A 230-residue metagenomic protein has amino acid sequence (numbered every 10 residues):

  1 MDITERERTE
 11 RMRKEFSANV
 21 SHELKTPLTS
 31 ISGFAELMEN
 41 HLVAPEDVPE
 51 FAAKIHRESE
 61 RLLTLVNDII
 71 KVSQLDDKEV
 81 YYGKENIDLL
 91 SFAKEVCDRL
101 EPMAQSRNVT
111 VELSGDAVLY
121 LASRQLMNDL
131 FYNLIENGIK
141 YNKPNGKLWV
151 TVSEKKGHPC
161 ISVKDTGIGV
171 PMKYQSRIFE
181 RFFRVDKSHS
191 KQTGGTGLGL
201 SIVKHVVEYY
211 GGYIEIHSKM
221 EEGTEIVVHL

Functional and structural regions predicted by a protein language model:
E39-E46: Short acidic helix/loop segment immediately C-terminal to the autophosphorylated histidine in two-component histidine
R57-L62: Short alpha-helical segment of the dimerization/phosphotransfer core of two-component systems
D77-Y82, G115, L119-Q125: Conserved micro-motifs of the catalytic ATP-binding
G83-E101, V152-S153: A conserved beta-strand-to-alpha-helix junction within the catalytic ATP-binding
M103-L113: Short conserved segments within the C-terminal catalytic ATPase subdomain
V170-R184: Short conserved segment of the HATPase_c
G211-G212: Conserved glycine-rich
